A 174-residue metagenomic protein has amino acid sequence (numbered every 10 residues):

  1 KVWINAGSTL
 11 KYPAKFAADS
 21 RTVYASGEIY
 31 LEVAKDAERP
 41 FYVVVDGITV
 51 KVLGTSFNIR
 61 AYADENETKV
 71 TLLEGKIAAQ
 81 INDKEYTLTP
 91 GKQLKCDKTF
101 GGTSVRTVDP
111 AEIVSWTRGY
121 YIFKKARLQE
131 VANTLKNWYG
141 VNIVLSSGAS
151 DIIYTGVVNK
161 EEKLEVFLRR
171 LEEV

Functional and structural regions predicted by a protein language model:
K1-V174: A residue-level detector for the "anchor" residue at the start of short, highly conserved motifs
